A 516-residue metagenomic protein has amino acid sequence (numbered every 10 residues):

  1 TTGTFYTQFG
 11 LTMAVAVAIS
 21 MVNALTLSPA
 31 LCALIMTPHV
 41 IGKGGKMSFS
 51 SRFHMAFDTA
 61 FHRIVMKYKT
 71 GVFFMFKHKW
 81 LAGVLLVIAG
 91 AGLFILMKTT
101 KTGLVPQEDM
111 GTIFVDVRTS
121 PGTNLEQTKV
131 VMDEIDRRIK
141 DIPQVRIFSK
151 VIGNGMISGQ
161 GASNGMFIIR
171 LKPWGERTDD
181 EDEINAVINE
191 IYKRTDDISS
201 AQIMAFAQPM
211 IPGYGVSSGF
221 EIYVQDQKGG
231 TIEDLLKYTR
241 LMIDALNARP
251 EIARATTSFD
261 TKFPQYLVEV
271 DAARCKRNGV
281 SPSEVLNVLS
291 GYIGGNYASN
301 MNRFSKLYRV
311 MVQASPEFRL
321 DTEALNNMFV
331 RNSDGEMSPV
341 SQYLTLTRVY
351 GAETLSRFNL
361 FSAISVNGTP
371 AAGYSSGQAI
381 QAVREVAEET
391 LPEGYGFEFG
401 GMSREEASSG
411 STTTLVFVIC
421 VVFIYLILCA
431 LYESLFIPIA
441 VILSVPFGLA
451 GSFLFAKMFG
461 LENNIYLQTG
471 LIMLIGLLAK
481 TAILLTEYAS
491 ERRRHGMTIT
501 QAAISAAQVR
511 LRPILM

Functional and structural regions predicted by a protein language model:
T1-F5, G83-T123, E176-T178, S218-G219: Transmembrane helices with small-residue packing motifs
T1-M13, G103-P106, M402-S403, F453-I472: Short helix-loop junctions at transmembrane helix boundaries
T4-H54, F167, F447, T481 (+1 more regions): Transmembrane alpha-helices and their membrane-interface boundaries in multi-pass membrane transporters and channels
F9-T12, A16, I64-A82, T239 (+2 more regions): Loop-to-transmembrane-helix entry motif
A14, A18, V22, T26 (+7 more regions): Generic alpha-helical transmembrane segments of integral inner-membrane proteins, especially permease/transport modules
V15, F423-L511, L515-M516: Hydrophobic transmembrane alpha-helices and their membrane-interface caps in long multi-pass transport proteins
M47-L104: Signature of alpha-helical transmembrane segments and their immediate interfacial
G83, T99, F114, Q127-K150 (+4 more regions): Surface-exposed amphipathic alpha-helical segments in non-transmembrane regions that serve as interaction surfaces
